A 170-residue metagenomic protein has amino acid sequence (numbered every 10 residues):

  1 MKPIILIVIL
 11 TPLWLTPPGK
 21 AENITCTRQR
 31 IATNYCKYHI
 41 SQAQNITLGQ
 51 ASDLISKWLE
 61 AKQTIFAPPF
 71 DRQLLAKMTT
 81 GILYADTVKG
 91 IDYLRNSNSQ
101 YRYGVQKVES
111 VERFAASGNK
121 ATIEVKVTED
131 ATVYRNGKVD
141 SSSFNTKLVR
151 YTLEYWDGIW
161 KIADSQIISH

Functional and structural regions predicted by a protein language model:
M1-I40, I167-S169: Amphipathic, hydrophobic N-terminal targeting peptides for secretion and organelle import
P3-I4, K57-W58, S143-N145: Short hydrophobic/aromatic segments of transmembrane alpha-helices and their interfaces
T33-Y103: Core segments of small alpha/beta cavity-forming domains
V105-V108, K147: Residues that act as N-cap/strand-start positions at coil-to-secondary-structure junctions
K107-A116: Short amphipathic beta-strand and strand-loop transition segments with alternating hydrophobic
N119-H170: Exposed beta-sheet edge and beta->alpha loop/turn motif
